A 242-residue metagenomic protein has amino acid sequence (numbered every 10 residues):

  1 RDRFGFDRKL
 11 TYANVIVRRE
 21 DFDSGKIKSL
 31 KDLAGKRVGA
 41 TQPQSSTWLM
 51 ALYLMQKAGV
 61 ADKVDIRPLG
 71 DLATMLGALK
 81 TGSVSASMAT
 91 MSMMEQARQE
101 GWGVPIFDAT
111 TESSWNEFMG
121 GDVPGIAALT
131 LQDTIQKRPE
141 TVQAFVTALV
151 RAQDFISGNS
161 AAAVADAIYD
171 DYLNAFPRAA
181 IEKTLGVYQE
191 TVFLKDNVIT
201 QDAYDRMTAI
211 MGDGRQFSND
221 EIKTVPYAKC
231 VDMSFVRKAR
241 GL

Functional and structural regions predicted by a protein language model:
R1-L69, A78, S83-M91, I106-F107: Short, glycine-/small- and polar/acidic-enriched structural segments that line small-molecule recognition paths
R8, F22-G25, T111-G121, E190-T200: Short, solvent-exposed loop/beta-turn-alpha elements that line the ligand-binding surface or hinge of extracytoplasmic
D32-R37, K80, A127, A148-V150 (+1 more regions): Flexible glycine/proline-enriched surface loops and loop-helix/loop-strand junctions
Q56, R98, G212-D213: Short polybasic/polar patches that bind polyanions
T74-D171: Pocket-lining segment of extracytoplasmic ligand-binding domains
I135-S218: Secondary-structure end/capping motifs
D205-L242: Conserved C-terminal helix/tail region of periplasmic/extracytoplasmic solute-binding proteins
